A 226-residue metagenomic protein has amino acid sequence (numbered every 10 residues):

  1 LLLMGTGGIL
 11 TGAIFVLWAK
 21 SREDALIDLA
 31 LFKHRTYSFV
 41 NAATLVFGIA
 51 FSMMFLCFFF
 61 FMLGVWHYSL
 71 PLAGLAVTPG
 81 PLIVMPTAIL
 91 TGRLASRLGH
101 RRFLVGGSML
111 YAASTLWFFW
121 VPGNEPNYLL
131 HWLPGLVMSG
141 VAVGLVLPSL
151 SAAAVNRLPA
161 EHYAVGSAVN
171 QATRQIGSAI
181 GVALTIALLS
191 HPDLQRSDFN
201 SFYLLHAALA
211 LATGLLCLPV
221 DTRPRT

Functional and structural regions predicted by a protein language model:
L1-G7, T11, D24-P224: 12-transmembrane solute porter fold
G12-A19: Transmembrane alpha-helical segments that form the membrane-embedded catalytic/substrate-channel core of multi-pass
